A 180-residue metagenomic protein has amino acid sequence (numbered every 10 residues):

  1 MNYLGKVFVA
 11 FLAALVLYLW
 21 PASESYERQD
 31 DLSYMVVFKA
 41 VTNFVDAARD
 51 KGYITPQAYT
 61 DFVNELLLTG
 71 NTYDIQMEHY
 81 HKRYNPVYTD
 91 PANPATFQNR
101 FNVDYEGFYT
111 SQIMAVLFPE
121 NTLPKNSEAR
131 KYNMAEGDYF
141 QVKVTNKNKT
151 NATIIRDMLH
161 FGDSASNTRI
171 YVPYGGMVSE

Functional and structural regions predicted by a protein language model:
N2-N64: Alpha-helical assembly-interface signal, strongest on the long, hydrophobic N-terminal helix that forms
N43, K51-E180: Short, conserved structural patches
